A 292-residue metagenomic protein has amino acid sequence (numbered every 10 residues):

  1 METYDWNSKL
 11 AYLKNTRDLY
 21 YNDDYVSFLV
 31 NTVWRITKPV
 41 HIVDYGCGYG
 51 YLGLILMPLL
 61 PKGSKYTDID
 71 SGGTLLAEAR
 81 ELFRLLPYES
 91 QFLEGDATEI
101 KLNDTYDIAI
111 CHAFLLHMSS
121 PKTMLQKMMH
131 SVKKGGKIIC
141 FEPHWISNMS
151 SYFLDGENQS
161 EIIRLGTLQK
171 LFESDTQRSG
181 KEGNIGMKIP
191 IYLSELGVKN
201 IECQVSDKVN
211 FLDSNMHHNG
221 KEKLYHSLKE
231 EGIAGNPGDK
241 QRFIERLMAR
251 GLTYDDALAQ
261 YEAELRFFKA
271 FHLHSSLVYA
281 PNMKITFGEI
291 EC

Functional and structural regions predicted by a protein language model:
M1-Y25: Class I SAM-dependent methyltransferase Rossmann-like catalytic core, especially the SAM/SAH-binding loop
Y20-V40, I55: Conserved alpha-helix/loop element of class I SAM-dependent methyltransferases that forms part of the SAM/SAH-binding
V43-Y45, Y49-E99: Class I SAM-dependent methyltransferase SAM/SAH-binding core
K101-A109: A short acidic, Gly/Pro-enriched loop at the edge of an enzyme's catalytic core that lines a small-molecule cofactor
C111-L115, F141: Residues lining the SAM
K122-K137: A short glycine-rich, Lys/Arg-flanked "PGG" loop and its adjoining helix->strand segment in the class I
H144-E230: Conserved catalytic/acceptor-binding region of the Class I
E202-C292: Conserved Class I S-adenosyl-L-methionine
